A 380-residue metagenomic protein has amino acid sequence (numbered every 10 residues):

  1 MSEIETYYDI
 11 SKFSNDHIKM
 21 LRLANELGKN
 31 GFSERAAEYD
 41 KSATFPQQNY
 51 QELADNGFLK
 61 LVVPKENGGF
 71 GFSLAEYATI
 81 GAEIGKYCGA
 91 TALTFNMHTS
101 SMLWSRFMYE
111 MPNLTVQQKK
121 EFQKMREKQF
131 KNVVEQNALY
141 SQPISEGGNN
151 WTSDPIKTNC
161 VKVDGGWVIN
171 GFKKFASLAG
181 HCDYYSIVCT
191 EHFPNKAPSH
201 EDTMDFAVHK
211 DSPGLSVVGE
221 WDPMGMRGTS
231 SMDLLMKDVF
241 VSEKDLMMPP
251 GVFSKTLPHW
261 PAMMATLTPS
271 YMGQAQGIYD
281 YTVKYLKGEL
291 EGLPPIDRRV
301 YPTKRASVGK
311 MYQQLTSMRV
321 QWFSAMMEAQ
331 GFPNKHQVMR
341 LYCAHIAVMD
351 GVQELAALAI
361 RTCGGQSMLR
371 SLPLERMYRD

Functional and structural regions predicted by a protein language model:
M1-D16: Intrinsic disorder at enzyme termini
L27-A37: N-terminal capping segment at the start of a domain
A36-D40, T316-A347, I360-M368: C-terminal helix-coil-helix/basic helical segment that borders enzyme active sites and/or dimer interfaces and provides
Q47-A54, L61-K173, S177: Glycine-rich flavin
F172-L215: A short core secondary-structure module
W221-L315: Glycine-rich beta->alpha junctions and the first turn(s) of the following alpha-helix
T268, A275, T282, M311 (+3 more regions): Amphipathic alpha-helices that form helix-helix packing interfaces
G365-D380: Glycine-rich phosphate/cofactor-binding loops in nucleotide/flavin-utilizing enzymes
